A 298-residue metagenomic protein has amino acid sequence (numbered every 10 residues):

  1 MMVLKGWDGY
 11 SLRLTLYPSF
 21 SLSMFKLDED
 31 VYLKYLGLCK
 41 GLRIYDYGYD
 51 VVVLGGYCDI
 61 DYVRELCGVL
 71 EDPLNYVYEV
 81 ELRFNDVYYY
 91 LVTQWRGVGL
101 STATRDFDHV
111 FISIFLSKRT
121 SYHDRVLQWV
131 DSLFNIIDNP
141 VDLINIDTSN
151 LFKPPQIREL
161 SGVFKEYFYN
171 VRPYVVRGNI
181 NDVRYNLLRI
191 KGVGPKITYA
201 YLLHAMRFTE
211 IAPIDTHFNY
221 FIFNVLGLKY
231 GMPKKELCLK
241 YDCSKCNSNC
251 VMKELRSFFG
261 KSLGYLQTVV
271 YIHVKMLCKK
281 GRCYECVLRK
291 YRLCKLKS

Functional and structural regions predicted by a protein language model:
M1-T104, F223, K229, K253 (+2 more regions): Intrinsically disordered, low-complexity, charged terminal extensions of DNA damage-control enzymes
L14-Y17, L22, I114, R158 (+2 more regions): Active-site-proximal helix/loop capping residues that flank conserved catalytic or ligand/cofactor
K34, K40-R43, R119, K153 (+1 more regions): Basic side chains
V51-V52, C58, Y62, C67-R189: Alpha-helical ds-nucleic-acid-binding substructure associated with the helix-hairpin-helix region of base-excision DNA
N135-S298: Catalytic cores of DNA base-excision repair glycosylases
